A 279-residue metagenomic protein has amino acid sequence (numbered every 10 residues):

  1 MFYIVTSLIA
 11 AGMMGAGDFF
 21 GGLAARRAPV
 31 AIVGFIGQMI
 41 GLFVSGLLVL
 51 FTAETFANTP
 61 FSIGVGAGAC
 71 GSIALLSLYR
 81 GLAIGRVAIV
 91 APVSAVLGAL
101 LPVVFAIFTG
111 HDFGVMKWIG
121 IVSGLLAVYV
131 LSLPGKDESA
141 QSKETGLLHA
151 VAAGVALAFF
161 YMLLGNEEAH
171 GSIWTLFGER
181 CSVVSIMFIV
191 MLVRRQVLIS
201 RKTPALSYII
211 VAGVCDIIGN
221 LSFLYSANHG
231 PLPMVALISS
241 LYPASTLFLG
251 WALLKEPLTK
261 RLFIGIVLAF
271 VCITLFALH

Functional and structural regions predicted by a protein language model:
M1-G12, A16, F20-G66, L75-G85 (+4 more regions): Membrane-interface interhelical linkers
S7, A31-F35, G64, A88-P92 (+7 more regions): Hydrophobic/aromatic positions within or immediately flanking transmembrane alpha-helices of multi-pass small-molecule
G12, A16, I73, L97-V104 (+4 more regions): Residue positions within transmembrane alpha-helices of multi-pass solute transporters
A24, V33, G81, R86 (+6 more regions): Hydrophobic/aromatic residues within transmembrane alpha-helices of multi-pass small-molecule transporters
M39-V44, V93-F108, S182-I186, G219-S222 (+2 more regions): Alpha-helical transmembrane segments of compact multi-pass small-molecule transporters, enriched in specific families
I40-S45, L100-V104, F113-G135, R261-L278: Hydrophobic transmembrane alpha-helices of multi-pass small-molecule transport proteins
S45-T55, P102-K117, A156-I173, C215-L232 (+1 more regions): Hydrophobic alpha-helical transmembrane segments in multi-pass integral membrane proteins
T52-A53, L78, A99-I119, Y129 (+2 more regions): C-terminal transmembrane-helix exit sites in multi-pass transporters
